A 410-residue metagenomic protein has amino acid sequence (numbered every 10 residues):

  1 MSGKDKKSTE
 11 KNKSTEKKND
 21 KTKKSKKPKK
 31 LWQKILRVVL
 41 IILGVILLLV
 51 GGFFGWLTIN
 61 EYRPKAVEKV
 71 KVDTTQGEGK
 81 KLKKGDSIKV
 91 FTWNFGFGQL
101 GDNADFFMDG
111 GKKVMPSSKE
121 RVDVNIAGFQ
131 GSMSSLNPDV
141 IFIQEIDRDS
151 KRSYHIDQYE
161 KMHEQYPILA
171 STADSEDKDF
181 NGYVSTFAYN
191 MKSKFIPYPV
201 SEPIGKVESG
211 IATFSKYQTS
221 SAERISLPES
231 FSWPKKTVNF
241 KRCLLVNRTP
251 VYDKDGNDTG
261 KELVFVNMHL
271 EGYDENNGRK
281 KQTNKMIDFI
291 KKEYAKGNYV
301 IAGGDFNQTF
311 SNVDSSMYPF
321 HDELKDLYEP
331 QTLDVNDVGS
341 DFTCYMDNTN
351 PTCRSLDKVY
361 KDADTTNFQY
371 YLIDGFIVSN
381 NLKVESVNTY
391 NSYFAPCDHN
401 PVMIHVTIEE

Functional and structural regions predicted by a protein language model:
M1-I35: N-terminal Lys/Arg-rich, disordered targeting/topogenic segments
K24-E164, I168-D179, N190-Y198, E208 (+1 more regions): N-terminal, active-site-proximal structural segment of metallo-dependent hydrolase catalytic domains
K29-V38, I46, G55-Q76, K291-V300 (+1 more regions): Metal-dependent phosphoester-hydrolase catalytic domains
V67, E176, K192-L263: A well-ordered secondary-structure block
L82-G85, S134-S135, K178-D179, I204-V207 (+4 more regions): Extracellular/periplasmic catalytic domains that process cell-envelope and extracellular macromolecules
K89-F95, N125-H155, F214, N247-T249 (+4 more regions): Active-site beta-strand/loop signature of hydrolases that rely on acidic residues for catalysis
K112-S118, I146-S150, L227-K236, H269-N277 (+1 more regions): Surface-exposed cleft-lining segments at the edges of enzyme active sites
E164-I168, K206-A222, R248-Y252, N367-V384 (+1 more regions): Conserved beta strand-loop-helix elements of the APE1-like EEP
